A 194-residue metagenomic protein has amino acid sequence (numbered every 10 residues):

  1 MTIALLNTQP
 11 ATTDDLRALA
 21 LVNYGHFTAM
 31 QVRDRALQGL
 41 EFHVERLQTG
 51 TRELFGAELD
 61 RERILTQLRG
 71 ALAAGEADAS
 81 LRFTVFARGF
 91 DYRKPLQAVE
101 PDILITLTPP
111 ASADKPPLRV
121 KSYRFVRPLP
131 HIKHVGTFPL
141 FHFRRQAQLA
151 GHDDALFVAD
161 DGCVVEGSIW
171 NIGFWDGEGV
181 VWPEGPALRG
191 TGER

Functional and structural regions predicted by a protein language model:
M1-G70, F86, P95-R194: Helix-start/capping segments and mature chain N-termini
A74-A87, Y92: Ordered, amphipathic secondary-structure segments that act as subunit-interaction surfaces in large macromolecular
